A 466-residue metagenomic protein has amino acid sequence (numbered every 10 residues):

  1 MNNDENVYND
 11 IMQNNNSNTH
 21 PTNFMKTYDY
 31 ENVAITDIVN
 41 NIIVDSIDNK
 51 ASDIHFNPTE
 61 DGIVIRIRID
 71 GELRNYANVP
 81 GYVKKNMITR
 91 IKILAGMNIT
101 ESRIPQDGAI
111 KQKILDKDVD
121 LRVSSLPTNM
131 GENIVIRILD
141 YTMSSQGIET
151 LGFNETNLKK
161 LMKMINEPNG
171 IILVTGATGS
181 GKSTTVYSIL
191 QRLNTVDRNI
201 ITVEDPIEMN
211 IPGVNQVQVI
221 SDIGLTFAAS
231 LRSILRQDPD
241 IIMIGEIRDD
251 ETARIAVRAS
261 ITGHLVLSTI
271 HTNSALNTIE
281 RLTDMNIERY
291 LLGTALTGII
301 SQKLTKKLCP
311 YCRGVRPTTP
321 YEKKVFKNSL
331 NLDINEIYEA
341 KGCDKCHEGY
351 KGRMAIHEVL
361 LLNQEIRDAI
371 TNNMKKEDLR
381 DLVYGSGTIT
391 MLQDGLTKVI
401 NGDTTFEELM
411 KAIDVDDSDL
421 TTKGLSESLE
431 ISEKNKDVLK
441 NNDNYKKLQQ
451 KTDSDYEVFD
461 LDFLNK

Functional and structural regions predicted by a protein language model:
M1-N3, Y82-V83: Switch/coupling subdomain of P-loop NTPase systems
N2-E5, G402: Divalent-cation
V7-Y30: N-terminal presequence-like segments and adjacent domain-start helices
N23-K466: Short, flexible helix-loop junctions that flank or precede catalytic/ligand sites
